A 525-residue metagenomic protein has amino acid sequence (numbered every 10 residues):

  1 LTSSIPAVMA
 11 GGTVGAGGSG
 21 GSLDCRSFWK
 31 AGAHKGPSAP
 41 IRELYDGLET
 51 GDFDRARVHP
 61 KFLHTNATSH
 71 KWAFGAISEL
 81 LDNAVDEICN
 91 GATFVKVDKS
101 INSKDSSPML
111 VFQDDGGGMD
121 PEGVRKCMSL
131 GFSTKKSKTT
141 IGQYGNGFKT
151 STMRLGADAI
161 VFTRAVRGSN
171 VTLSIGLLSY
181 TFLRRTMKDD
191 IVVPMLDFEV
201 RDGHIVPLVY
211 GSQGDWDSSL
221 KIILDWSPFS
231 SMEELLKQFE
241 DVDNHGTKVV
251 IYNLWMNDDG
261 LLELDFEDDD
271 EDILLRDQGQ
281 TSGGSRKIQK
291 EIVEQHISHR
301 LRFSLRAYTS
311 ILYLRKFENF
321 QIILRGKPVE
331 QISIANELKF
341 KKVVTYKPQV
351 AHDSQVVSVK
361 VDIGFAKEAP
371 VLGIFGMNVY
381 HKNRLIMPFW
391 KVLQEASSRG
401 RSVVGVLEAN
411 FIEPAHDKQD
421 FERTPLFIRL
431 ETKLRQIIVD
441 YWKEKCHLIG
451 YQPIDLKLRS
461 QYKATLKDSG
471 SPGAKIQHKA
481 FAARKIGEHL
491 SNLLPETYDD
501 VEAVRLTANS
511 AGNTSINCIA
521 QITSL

Functional and structural regions predicted by a protein language model:
L1-I41, D258-L261, E271-L274, Q280-A307 (+2 more regions): Charged regulatory segments coupled to nucleotide-binding catalytic modules in large multidomain enzymes
L1-N102, E122-R125: Bergerat-fold GHKL ATPase/HATPase_c domain
R57-T65, A73-D82, T140-I141, L224-E234 (+5 more regions): Eukaryotic beta-rich interaction modules
I88-V97, P121-V124, S137-T140, F162-T163 (+6 more regions): Intrinsically disordered, low-complexity regions enriched in proline, serine, glycine and charged residues
S100-L110: Short beta-strand-loop-beta element adjacent to the nucleotide/active-site pocket used for signaling
D114: Acidic ATP/Mg2+-coordinating residue in the GHKL
M119-F132: Short conserved segment of the HATPase_c
S133-Q331: GHKL-type ATPase core
